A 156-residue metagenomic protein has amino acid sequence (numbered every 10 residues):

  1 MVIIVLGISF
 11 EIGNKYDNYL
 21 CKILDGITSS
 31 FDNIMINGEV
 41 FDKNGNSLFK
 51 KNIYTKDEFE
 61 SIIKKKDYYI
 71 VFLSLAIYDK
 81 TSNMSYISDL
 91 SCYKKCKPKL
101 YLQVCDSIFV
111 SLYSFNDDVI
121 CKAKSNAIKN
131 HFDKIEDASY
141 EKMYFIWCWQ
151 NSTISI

Functional and structural regions predicted by a protein language model:
M1-N37: Short, extreme N-terminal segment that most often corresponds to the first beta-strand
I4-G7, F59, C96, S107: Generic preference for well-ordered secondary structure
I12-L20, K43, M84, S111 (+1 more regions): Short, surface-exposed beta-strand/loop "edge" segments at domain boundaries and coil↔beta transitions
I23-I27, I62, N126: Residues that form generic nucleotide/phosphate-binding pockets
D32-F41, I135-Y140: Short glycine-rich, low-complexity/disordered patches
E39-Q103: Surface-exposed, low-hydrophobicity interaction/linker segments
L100-I156: Acidic, proline/glycine-rich low-complexity IDRs
